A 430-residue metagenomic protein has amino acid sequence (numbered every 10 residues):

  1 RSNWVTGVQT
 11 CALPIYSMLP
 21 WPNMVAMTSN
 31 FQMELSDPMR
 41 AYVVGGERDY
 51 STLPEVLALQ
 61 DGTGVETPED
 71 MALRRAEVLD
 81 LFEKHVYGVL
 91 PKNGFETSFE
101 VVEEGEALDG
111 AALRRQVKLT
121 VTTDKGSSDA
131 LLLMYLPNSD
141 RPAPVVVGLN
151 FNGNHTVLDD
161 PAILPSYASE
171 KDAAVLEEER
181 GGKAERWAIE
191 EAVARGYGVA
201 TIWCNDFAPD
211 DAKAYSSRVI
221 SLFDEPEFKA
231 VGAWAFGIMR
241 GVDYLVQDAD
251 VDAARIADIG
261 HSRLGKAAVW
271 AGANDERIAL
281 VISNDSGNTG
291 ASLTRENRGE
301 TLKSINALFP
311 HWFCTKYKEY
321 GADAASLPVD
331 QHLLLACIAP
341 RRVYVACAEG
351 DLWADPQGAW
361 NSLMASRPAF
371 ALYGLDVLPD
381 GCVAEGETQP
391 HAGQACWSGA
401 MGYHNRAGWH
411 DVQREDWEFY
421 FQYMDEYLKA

Functional and structural regions predicted by a protein language model:
R1-I15: Single conserved hydrophobic/aromatic residue that forms the stacking wall/gate of nucleotide- or nucleobase-binding
M18-L90: N-terminal pre-domain segments of enzymes
L131-L132, P142-F151: Short beta-strand element of the alpha/beta-hydrolase
L149-R240, Y244-Q247, T294-R295: Cap/lid segment of the alpha/beta-hydrolase catalytic domain
R240-E300, D323: Primarily recognizes the serine-hydrolase "nucleophile elbow" in alpha/beta-hydrolase and SGNH/GDSL folds
S283-L334, D355-E385: Mobile cap/lid helix-loop segments that gate and shape the active-site cleft of serine hydrolases
A339-A354: Conserved strand-to-loop "acid loop" that flanks and positions the catalytic carboxylate
M364-A430: C-terminal catalytic histidine-bearing segment of alpha/beta-hydrolase fold enzymes
